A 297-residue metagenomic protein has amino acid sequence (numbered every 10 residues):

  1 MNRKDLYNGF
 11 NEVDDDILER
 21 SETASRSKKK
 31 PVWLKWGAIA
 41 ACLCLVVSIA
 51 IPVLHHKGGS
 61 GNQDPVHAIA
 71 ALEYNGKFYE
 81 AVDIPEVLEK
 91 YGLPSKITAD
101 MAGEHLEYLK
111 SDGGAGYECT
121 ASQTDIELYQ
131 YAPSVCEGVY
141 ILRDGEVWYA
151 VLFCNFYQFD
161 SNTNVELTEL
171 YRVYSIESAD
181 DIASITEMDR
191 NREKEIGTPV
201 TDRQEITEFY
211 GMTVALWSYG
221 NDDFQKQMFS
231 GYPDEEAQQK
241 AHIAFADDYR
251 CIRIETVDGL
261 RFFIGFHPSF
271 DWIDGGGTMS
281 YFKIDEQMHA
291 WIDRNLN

Functional and structural regions predicted by a protein language model:
M1, D5, K35, A40-A41 (+1 more regions): Generic structural microfeature
M1-K29: Disordered, charged N-terminal biogenesis/targeting segments of membrane/secreted proteins
F10, K35-S60: Single-pass transmembrane signal-anchor helices and their membrane-water interface zones
L18-E22, P52, N221: Short linear functional motifs in flexible/disordered or boundary regions
R20-S21, G37, A41, G76: Short helix-adjacent coil turns
K28-P31, G37: Loop-to-transmembrane-helix entry motif
G59-N297: Function-determining sites in protein domains
